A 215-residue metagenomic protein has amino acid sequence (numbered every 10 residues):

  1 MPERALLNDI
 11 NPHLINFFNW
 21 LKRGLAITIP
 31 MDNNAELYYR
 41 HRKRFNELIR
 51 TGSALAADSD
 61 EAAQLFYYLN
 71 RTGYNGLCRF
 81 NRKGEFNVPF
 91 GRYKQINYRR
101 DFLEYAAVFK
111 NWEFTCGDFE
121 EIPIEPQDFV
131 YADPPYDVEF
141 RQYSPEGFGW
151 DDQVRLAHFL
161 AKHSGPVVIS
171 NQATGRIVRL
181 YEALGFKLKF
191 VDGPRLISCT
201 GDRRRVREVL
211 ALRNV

Functional and structural regions predicted by a protein language model:
M1-E3, I122-P126, I177-L184: Short loop/helix-cap segments at secondary-structure boundaries that form the rim of catalytic
M1-L37: Conserved S-adenosyl-L-methionine
E3-R4, F109-W112, A161-V167: Short active-site oxyanion
A5, R23-L25, E146-W150, L184-K187: Glycine-rich, phosphate-binding/catalytic loops in enzymes
N11, P135, Q172: Anionic group-transfer/hydrolysis microenvironments
L14-F17, N75-C78, P123, V138-F140 (+2 more regions): Short catalytic/ligand-binding loop motif for oxyanion handling, primarily in non-cytosolic enzymes, centered on
R23-Y131, P135-Y143: SAM-dependent nucleic-acid methyltransferase catalytic core
G149-V215: Long, positively charged, glycine-interspersed low-complexity recognition regions
